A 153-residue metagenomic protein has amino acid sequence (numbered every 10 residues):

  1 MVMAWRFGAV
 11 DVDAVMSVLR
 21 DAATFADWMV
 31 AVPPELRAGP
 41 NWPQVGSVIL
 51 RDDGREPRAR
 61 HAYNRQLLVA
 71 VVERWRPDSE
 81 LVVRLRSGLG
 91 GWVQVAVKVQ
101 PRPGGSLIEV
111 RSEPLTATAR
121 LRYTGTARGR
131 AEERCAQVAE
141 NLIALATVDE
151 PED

Functional and structural regions predicted by a protein language model:
M1-P43: Hydrophobic ligand-binding cavity/cleft-lining segments
M1-V2, N64-V69, G91-A96: Short, surface-exposed coil-to-beta transition loops
A9-D13, E73-D78, K98-L107: A short, structured loop/turn motif at beta-sheet edges
D13-S17, A136, E140-I143: Amphipathic alpha-helical segments that line or abut small-molecule/effector binding pockets and mediate allosteric
A14, R58-R60, S79, W92 (+1 more regions): Intrinsically disordered, low-complexity acidic/polar segments
A26-D27, L36-S87, E140-D153: Glycine-rich portal/gate segments that line the openings of hydrophobic small-molecule binding cavities
P34-A38, S47-V48, P103, R128-R130: Juxtamembrane/interface motifs at transmembrane-helix termini
R84-Q137, D153: Beta-strand/loop substructures that line and gate deep hydrophobic ligand-binding cavities in soluble
